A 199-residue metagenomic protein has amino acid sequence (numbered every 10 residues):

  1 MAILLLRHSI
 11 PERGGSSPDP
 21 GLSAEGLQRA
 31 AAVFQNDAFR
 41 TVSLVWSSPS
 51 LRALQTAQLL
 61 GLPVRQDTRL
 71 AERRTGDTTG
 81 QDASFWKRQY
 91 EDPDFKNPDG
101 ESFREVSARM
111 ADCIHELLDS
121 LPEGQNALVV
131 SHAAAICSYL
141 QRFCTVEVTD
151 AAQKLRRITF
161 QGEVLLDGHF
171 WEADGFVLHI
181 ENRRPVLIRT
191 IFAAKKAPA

Functional and structural regions predicted by a protein language model:
M1-R65, E101-R104: Active-site-proximal alpha-helix that buttresses catalytic centers in soluble enzyme cores
A2-L6, W46, G124-A135: Beta-strand elements within well-structured catalytic alpha/beta cores of enzymes that handle phosphate/sulfate esters
P11, A135-I136: Short active-site segment of divalent metal-dependent hydrolases/proteases that encodes the spacing between
G21, L60-D112, L166-F170: Phosphate-handling substructures
A31-Q35, A111-D119: Generic structural signal for well-ordered alpha-helical scaffold segments
A38-T41, L117-Q125: Glycine-rich phosphate-binding loop signature in dinucleotide/nucleotide-binding domains
L59, S138, R142: Active-site signature of alpha/beta-hydrolase-fold catalytic machinery across serine- and Asp/Cys-nucleophile hydrolases
E72-Q81, E123, Q141-A199: Acidic, low-complexity terminal tails and accessory targeting/binding regions of phosphate-metabolizing enzymes
